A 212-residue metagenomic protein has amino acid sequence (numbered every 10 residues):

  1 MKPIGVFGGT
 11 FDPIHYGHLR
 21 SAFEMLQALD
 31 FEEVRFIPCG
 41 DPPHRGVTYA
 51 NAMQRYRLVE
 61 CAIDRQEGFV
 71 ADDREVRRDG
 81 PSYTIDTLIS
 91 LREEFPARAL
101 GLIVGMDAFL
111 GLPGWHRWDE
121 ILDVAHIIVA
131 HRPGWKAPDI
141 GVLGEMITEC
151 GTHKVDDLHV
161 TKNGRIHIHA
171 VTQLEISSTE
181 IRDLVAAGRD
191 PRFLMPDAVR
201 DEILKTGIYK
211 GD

Functional and structural regions predicted by a protein language model:
M1-D212: Nucleotidyltransferase catalytic core that binds NTPs
